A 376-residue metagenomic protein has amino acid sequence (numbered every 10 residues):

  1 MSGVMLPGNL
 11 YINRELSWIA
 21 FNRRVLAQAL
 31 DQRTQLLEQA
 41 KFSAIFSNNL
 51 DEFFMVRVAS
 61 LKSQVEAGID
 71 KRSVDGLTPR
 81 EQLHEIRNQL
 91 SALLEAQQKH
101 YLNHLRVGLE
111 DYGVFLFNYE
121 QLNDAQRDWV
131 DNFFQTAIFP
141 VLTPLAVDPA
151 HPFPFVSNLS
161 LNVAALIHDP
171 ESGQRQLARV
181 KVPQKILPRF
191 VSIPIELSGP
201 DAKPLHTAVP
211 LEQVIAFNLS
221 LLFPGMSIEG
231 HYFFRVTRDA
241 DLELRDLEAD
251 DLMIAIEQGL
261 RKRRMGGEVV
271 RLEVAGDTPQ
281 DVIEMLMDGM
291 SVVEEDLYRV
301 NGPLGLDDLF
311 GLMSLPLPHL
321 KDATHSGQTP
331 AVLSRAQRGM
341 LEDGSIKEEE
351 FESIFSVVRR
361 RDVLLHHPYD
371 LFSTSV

Functional and structural regions predicted by a protein language model:
M1-V376: N-terminal localization/anchoring segments of enzymes in phospholipid and broader phosphate metabolism
